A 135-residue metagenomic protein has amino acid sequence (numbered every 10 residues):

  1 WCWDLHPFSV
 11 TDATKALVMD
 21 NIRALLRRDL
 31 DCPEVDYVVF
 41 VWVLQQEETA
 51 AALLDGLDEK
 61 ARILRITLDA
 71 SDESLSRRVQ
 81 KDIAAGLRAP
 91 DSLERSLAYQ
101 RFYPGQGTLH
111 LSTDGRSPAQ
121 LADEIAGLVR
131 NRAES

Functional and structural regions predicted by a protein language model:
W1-A24: Conserved substrate/cofactor phosphate-moiety recognition/catalytic segment in nucleotide-dependent phosphotransferases
C2, Q45-Q46, D69-S74, R116-S117: Conserved nucleotide-binding/hydrolysis micro-motifs of P-loop NTPases
N21-E34: A short, N-terminal amphipathic alpha-helix
P33-V41: Loop/turn-to-beta-strand initiation segments
V35, E59-I63, P104-T108: Short glycine-/polar-rich loops that comprise or flank the Walker A/P-loop and associated switch/sensor motifs
W42, E59-Q80, L111: Conserved phosphate-donor/acceptor-positioning beta-strand/loop module used by diverse small-molecule
E47-I63, A126: Short, electropositive alpha-helical surface patch
K81-E124, R132-A133: Small-molecule kinase domains that catalyze NTP-dependent phosphoryl transfer to phosphate-bearing small molecules
